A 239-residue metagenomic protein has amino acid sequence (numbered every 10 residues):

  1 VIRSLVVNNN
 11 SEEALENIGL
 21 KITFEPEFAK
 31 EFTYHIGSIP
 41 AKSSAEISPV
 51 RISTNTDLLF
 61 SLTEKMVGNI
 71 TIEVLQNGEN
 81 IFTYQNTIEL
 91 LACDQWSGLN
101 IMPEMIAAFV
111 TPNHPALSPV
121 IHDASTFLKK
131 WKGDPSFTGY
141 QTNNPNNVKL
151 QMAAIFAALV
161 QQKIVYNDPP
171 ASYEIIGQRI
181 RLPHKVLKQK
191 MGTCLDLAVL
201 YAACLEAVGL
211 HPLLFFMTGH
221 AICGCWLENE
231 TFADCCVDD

Functional and structural regions predicted by a protein language model:
V1-S4, K65-N69: Short, solvent-exposed loop/turn segments enriched in Ser/Thr/Gly
V1-S4, S48-V50, S136-F137: Contiguous beta-strand segments within globular domains
L5-E12: Asparagine-centered strand-capping/turn motif at beta-strand->loop junctions
E12-K21: Short, hydrophobic/aromatic beta-strand segments
I22-K65, N77-N80: Intrinsically disordered, low-complexity Pro/Gly/Ser/Thr-rich segments with frequent PxxP/GP/PP motifs and embedded
E79-P112: Short beta-strand elements
N113-Q189: Secondary-structure boundary elements
G192-D239: Hydrophobic/aromatic-rich core segments of domains that either
